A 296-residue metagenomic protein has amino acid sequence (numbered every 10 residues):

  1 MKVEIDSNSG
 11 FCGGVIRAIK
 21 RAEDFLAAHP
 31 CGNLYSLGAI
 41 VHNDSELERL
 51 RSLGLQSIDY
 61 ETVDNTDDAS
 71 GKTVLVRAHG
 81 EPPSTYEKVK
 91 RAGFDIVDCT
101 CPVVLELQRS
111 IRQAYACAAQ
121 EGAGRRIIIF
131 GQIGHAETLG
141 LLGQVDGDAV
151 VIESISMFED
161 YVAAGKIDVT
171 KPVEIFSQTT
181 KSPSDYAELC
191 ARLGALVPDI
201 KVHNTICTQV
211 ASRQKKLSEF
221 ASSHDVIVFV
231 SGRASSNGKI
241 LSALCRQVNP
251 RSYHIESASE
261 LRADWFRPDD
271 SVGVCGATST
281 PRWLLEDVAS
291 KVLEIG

Functional and structural regions predicted by a protein language model:
M1-G296: The feature marks the mature, well-folded catalytic cores of soluble enzymes
